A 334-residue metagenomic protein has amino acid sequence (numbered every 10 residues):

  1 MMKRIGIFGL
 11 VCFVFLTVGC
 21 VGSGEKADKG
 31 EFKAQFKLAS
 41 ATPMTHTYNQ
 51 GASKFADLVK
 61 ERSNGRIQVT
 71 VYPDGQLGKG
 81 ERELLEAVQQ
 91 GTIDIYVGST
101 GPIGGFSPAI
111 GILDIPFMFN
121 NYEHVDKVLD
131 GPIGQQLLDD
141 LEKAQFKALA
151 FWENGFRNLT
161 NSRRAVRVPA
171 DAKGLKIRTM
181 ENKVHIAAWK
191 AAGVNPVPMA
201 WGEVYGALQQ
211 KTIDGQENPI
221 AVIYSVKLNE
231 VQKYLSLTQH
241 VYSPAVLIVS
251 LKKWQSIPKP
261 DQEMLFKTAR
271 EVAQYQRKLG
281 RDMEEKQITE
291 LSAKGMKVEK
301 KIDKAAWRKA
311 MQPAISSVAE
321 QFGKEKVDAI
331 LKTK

Functional and structural regions predicted by a protein language model:
R4-S23: Sec-dependent N-terminal signal peptides of Gram-positive bacterial secreted proteins and lipoproteins
C20-E123, I133, L141-K334: N-terminal secretory/targeting leader peptides
